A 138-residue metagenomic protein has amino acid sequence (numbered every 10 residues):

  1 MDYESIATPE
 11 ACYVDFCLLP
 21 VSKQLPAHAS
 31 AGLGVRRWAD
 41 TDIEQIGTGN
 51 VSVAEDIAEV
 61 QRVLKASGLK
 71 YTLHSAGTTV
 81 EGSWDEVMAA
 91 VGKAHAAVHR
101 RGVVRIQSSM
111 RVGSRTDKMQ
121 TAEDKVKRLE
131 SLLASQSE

Functional and structural regions predicted by a protein language model:
M1-E138: Charge-rich, low-complexity N-terminal segments
